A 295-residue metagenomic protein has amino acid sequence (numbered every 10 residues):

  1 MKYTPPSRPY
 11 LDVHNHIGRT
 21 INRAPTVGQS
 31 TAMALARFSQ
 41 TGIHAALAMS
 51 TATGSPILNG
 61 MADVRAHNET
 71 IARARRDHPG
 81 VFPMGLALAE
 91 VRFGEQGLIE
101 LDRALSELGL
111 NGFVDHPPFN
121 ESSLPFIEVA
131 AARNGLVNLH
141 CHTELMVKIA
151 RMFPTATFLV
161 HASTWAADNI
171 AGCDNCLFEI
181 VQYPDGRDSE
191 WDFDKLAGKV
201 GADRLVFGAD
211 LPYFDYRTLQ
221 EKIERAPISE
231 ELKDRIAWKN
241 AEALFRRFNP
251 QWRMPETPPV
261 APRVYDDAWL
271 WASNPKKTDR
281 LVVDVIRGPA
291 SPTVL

Functional and structural regions predicted by a protein language model:
M1-I17, T26-A45, R204, R217-L295: Mid-to-C-terminal alpha-helical segments outside catalytic/metal-binding sites
H14, F38, I71, R75 (+7 more regions): Conserved, mostly hydrophobic/aromatic
H14-G18, N22, T51-A52, L88-R92 (+5 more regions): Active-site beta-loop-alpha junctions enriched in small/polar residues
N15-H16, A32-L58, P83-L88, N111-P118: Divalent metal-dependent hydrolysis catalytic cores, especially in the metallo-beta-lactamase
I17-Q29, P56-A62: Acidic/histidine-rich helix-loop elements that form or flank divalent-metal/phosphate-binding sites at the catalytic
A48-I57, A66-A72, R76-F93, W269 (+1 more regions): Metal-cofactor-binding active-site regions of metalloenzymes
G60-N138: Active-site gating/metal-coordination segments in enzymes
N111-G112, H116-F207, I286, V294: Catalytic pocket-lining loop regions of alpha/beta-barrel enzymes, especially the amidohydrolase/enolase/GH5 lineages
